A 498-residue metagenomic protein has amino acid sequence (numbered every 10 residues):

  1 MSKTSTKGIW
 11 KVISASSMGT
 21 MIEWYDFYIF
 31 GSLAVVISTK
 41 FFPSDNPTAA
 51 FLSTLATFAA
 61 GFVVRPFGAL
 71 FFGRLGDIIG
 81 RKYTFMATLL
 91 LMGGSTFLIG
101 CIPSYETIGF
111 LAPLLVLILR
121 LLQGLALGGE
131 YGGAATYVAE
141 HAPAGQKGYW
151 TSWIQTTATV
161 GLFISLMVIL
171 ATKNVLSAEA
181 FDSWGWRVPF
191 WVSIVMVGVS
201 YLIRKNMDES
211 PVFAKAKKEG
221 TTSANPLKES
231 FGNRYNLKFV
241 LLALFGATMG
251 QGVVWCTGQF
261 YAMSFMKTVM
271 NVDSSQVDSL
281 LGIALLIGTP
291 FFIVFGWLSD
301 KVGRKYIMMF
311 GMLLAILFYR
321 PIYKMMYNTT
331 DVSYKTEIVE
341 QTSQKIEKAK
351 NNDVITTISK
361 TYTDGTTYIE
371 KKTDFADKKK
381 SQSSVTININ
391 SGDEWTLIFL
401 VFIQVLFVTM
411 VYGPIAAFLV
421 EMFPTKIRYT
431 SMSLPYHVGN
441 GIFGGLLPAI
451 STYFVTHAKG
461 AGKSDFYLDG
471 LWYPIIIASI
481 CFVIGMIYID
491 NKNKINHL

Functional and structural regions predicted by a protein language model:
F30-G31, N236-L285, I322-Y323, I355-I358 (+2 more regions): Extracytoplasmic gate region of multi-pass secondary transporters
A34-R65: Extracellular/periplasmic helix-loop-helix junction of adjacent transmembrane segments in MFS-like secondary
P43, L90-G109, L313-E337, Q382-I389: C-terminal ends and interior cores of transmembrane alpha-helices in multi-pass membrane transporters/permeases
L55-R74, G93-S95, V160, G282-F295: Central cavity-lining transmembrane alpha-helices of secondary-active solute carriers, predominantly the Major
I78-L90, K301-M312: Cytoplasmic membrane-interface "Motif A"-like loop-to-helix N-cap segments of 12-TM Major Facilitator Superfamily
A126, G148-K173, M196, I322 (+1 more regions): Glycine-rich segments within core transmembrane alpha-helices of 12-TM secondary carriers
S200-M207, Y319-T329, Y473-L498: Multi-pass alpha-helical transporter architecture, strongest for 12-TM Major Facilitator/SLC carriers used
P321-F399, K459-G462: Low-complexity, proline/glycine-enriched hydrophobic segments characteristic of transmembrane helices
